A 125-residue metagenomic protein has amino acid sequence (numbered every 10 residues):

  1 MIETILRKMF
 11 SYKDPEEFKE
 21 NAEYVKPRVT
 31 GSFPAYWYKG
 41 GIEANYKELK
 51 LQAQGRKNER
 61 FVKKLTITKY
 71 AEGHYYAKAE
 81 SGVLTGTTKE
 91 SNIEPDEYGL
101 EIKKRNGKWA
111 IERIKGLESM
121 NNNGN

Functional and structural regions predicted by a protein language model:
M1-E3, G40-K47, K63-T68, Y75-S81: Generic detector of short, locally flexible boundary/turn motifs and exposed helical patches
M1-G55: Core segments of small alpha/beta cavity-forming domains
E16, K39-A44, Q52, I67 (+3 more regions): A generic structural signal for solvent-exposed, polar alpha-helical segments
N21-A22, G40-G41, N45, L49 (+4 more regions): Generic alpha-helix signal with a bias toward terminal, lower-confidence helices and secondary-structure junctions
K26-T30, F61-T66: Short acidic/polar alpha-helix capping motifs at helix-coil junctions
G55-N58, Y70: A generic structural signal for short, non-catalytic loop/turn and secondary-structure boundary residues
E59-F61, D96: Residues that act as N-cap/strand-start positions at coil-to-secondary-structure junctions
T68-N125: Exposed beta-sheet edge and beta->alpha loop/turn motif
